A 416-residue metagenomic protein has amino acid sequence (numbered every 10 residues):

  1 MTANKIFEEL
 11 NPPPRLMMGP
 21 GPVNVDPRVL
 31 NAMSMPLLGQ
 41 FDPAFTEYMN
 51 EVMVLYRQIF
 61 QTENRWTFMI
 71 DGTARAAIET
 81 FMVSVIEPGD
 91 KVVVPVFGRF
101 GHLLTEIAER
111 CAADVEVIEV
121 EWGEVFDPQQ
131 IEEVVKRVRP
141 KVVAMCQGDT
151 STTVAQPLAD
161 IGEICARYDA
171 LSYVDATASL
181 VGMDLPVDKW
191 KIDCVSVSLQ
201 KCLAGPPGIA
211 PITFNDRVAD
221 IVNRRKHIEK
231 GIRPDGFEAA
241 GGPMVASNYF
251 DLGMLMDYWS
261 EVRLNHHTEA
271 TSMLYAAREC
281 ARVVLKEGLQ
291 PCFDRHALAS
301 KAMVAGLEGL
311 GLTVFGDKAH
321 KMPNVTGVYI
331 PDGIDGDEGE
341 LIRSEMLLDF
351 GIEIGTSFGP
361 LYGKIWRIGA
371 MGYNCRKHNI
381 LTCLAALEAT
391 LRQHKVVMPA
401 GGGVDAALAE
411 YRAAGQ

Functional and structural regions predicted by a protein language model:
P14-I70, R75: A glycine-/small-polar-enriched, mobile loop at the entrance of the PLP active site in fold-type I
N24-V25, Q200-A305, G309, A414-Q416: Active-site C-terminal subdomain of aminotransferase-like
R65-V93, F97-T105: Conserved beta-loop-alpha segment that forms the PLP phosphate-binding cup at the N-terminus of a helix
F126-V181, C194, C202: Active-site phosphate-binding strand-loop segment of PLP-dependent enzymes
D188-Q200: Conserved active-site segment immediately N-terminal to the catalytic lysine that forms the internal aldimine
T313-D349: Conserved PLP-binding catalytic core of the aspartate aminotransferase-like
P360, K364-Q416: PLP-dependent enzyme catalytic core of the Aspartate aminotransferase-like
